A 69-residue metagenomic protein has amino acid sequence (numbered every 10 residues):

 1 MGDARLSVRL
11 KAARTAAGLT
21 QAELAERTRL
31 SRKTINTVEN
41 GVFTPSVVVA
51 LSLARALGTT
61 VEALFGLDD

Functional and structural regions predicted by a protein language model:
M1-A16: A short, Lys/Arg-rich alpha-helix, primarily the initiator
V8, G18-L19, P45-V48: Residue-level signal for the short linker/turn that defines the boundary of a DNA-recognition helix
T15, E26, R55: Alpha-helical residues within the helix-turn-helix
G18-T37: Short alpha-helical DNA-recognition segment
R29, V48-A63: DNA major-groove recognition helix of helix-turn-helix/homeodomain DNA-binding modules
G66-D69: Short, charged recognition helix plus adjacent turn of helix-turn-helix-like nucleic-acid-binding domains
